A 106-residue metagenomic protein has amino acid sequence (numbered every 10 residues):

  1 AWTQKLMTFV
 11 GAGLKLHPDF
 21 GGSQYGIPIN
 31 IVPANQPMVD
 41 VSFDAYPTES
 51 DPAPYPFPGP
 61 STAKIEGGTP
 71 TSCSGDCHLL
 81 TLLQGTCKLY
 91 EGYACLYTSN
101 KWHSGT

Functional and structural regions predicted by a protein language model:
A1-T106: Short, surface-exposed polybasic-aromatic patches that bind anionic ligands, especially phosphate groups
